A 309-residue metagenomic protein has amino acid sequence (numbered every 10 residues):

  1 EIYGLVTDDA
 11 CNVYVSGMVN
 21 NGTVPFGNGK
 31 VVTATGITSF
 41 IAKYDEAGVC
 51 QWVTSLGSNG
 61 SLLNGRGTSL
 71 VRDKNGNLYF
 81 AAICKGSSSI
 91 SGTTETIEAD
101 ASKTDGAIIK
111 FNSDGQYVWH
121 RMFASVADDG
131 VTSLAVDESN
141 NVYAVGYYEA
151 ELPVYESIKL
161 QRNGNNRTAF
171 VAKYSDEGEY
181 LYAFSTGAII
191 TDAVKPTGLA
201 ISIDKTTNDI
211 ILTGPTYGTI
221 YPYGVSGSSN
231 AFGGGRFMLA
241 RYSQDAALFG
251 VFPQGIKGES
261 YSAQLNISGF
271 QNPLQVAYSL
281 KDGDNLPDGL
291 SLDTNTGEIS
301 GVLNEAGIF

Functional and structural regions predicted by a protein language model:
E1-A247, P273, A277: A sequence-level/structural motif corresponding to short, flexible coil/turn segments enriched in small polar residues
Y3, S268, V302-N304: Surface-exposed loop and edge beta-strand positions of immunoglobulin-like domains
F249-I256: Short beta-strand segments of immunoglobulin-like
Y261-F270: Core beta-strand segments of extracellular beta-sandwich domains
L274-L280, I299-G301: An extracellular/luminal cadherin ectodomain-centered signature
D284-E305: Strand-loop-strand motifs at the edges of beta-sheets in extracellular beta-sandwich domains
G307-F309: Exposed beta-strand face motif in extracellular beta-rich ectodomains
